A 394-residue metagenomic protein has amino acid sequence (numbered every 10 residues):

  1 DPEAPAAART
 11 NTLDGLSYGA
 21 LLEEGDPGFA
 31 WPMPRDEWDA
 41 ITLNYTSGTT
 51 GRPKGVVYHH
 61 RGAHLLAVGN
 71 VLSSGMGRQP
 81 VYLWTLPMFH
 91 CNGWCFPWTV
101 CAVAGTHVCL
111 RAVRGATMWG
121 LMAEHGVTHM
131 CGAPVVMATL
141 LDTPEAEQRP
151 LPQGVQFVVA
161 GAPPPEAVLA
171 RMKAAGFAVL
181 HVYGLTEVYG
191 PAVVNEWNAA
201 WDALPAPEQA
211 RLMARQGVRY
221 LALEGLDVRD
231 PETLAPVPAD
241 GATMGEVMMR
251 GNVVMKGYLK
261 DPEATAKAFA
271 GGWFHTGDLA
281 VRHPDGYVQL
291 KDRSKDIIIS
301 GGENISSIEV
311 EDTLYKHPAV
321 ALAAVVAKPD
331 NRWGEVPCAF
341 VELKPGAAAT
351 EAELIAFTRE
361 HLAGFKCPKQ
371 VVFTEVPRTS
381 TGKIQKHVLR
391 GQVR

Functional and structural regions predicted by a protein language model:
D1-E23, P34, P345-A347, V372: Structural core segment of the AMP-binding/adenylate-forming
T10-L16, E23-Y45, R52, G75-V81: Conserved pre-ATP/AMP-binding loop-to-beta segment of ANL
L21, V81-L83, T128-G132, E145-A167 (+1 more regions): Conserved helix-loop-beta element of the AMP-binding
A40, T46-T49, Y82, M88 (+8 more regions): Conserved S/T- and glycine-rich ATP-binding loop of Class I adenylate-forming
I41-L65: Conserved AMP-binding A3 loop
H64-V81, F89-H129, T143: Conserved AMP-binding/adenylation subdomain of ANL enzymes
G105, A123, V155-F157, P164-V182 (+4 more regions): Conserved AMP-binding/adenylate-forming
M122, M130, G245, G251 (+5 more regions): AMP-binding/adenylate-forming catalytic core of the ANL superfamily
